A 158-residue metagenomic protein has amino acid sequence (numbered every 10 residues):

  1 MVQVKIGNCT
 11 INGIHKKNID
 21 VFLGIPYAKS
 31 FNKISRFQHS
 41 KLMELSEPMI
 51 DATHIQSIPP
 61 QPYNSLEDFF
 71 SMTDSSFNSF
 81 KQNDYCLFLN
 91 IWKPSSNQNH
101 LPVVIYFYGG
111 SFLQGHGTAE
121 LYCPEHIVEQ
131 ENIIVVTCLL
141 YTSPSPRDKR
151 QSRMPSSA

Functional and structural regions predicted by a protein language model:
M1-S143: Non-catalytic accessory segments of hydrolases
Y141-A158: Single conserved hydrophobic/aromatic residue that forms the stacking wall/gate of nucleotide- or nucleobase-binding
